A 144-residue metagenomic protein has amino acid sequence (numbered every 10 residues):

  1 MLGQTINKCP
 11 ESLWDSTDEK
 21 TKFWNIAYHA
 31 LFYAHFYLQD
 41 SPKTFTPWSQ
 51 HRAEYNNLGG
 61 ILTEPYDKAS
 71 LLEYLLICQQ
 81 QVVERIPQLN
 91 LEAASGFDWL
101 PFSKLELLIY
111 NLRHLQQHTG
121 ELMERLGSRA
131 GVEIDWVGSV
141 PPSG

Functional and structural regions predicted by a protein language model:
L2-Q4, C78: Amphipathic alpha-helical packing segments from all-alpha helical-bundle domains
G3, E11-N57, F97-G144: Short, contiguous alpha-helical
I6-N7, P87: N-terminal secretory/membrane-targeting helices
G59-G96, S103-H118: Acidic/histidine-rich alpha-helical segments that form the ligand environment of transition-metal centers
